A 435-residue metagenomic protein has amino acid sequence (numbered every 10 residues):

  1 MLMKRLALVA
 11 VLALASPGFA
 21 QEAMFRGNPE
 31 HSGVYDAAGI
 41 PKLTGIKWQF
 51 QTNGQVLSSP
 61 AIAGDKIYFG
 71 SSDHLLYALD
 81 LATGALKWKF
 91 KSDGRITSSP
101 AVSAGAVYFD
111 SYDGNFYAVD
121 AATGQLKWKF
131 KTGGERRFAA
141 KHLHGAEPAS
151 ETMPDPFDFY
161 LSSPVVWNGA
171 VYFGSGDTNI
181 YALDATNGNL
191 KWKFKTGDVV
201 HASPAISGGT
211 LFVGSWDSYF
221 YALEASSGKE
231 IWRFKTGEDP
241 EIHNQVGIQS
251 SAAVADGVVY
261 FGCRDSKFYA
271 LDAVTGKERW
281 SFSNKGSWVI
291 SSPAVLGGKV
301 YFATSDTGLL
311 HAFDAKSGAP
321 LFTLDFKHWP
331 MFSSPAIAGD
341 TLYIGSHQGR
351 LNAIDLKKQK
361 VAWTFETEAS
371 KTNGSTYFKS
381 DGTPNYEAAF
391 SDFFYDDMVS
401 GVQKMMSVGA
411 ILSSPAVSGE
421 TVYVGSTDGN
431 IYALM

Functional and structural regions predicted by a protein language model:
L6-A15: Sec-dependent N-terminal signal peptides
Q21-K47: Blade/loop signatures of beta-propeller domains
P29, W48-A61, L86-S103, Y112 (+10 more regions): Extracytoplasmic beta-rich repeat domains
K66, A106, A170-Y172, T210-F212 (+4 more regions): Conserved core beta-strand positions within WD40 beta-propeller blades
D80-G84, D120-T123, D184-N187, E224-G228 (+4 more regions): Short loop/turn segments that connect beta-strands within beta-propeller blades
M406-M435: Blade-level signature of beta-propeller repeat domains, shared across WD40, Kelch, NHL, RCC1 and BNR/Asp-box propellers
